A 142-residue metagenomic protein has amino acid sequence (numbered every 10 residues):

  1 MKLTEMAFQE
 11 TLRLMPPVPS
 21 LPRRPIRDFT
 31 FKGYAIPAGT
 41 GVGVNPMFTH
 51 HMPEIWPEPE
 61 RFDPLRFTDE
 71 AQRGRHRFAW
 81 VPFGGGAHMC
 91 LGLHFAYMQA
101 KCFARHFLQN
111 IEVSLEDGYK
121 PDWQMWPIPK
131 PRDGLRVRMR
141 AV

Functional and structural regions predicted by a protein language model:
M1-K32, P53: Conserved cytochrome P450 K-helix E-x-x-R motif and the immediately C-terminal K′/meander segment
D28, V44-Q72: Conserved cytochrome P450 K-helix/beta-meander segment immediately N-terminal to the heme-binding cysteine loop
A71-W80: Active-site-adjacent bridging/hinge elements
L93-K130: Cytochrome P450 heme-binding "Cys pocket" and the immediately downstream C-terminal segment
R132-V142: C-terminal helix/juxtamembrane-tail motif
